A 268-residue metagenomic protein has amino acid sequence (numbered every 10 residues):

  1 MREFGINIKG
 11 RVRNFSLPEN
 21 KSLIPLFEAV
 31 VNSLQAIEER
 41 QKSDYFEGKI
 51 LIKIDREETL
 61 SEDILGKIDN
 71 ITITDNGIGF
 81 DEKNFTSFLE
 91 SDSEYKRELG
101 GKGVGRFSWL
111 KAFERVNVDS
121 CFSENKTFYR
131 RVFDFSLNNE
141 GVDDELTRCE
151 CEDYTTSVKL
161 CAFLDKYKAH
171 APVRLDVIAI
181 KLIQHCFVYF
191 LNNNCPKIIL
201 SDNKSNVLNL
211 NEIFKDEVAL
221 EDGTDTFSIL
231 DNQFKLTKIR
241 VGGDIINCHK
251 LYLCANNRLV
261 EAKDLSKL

Functional and structural regions predicted by a protein language model:
M1-L51, D55-E62, K83-L89: Bergerat-fold GHKL ATPase/HATPase_c domain
D75: Acidic ATP/Mg2+-coordinating residue in the GHKL
G79-D81: A short glycine-centered beta->alpha linker in the GHKL/HATPase_c
Y95-L208: GHKL-type ATPase core
C195-L268: GHKL/Bergerat-fold ATPase module in large chromosome/replication-associated machines
